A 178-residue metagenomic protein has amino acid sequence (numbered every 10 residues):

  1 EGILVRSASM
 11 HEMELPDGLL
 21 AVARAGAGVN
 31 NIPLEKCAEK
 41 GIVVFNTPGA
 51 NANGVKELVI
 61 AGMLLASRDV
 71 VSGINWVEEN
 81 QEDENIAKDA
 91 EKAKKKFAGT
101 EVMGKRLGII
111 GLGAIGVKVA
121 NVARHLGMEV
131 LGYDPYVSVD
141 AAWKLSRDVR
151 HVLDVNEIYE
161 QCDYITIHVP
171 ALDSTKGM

Functional and structural regions predicted by a protein language model:
E1-F45, E160, I167: An N-terminal-biased, well-structured beta-alpha scaffold segment characteristic of Rossmann-like dinucleotide-binding
E1-G2, E129-L131: N-terminal glycine-/charge-rich "phosphate-binding" loop or analogous flexible N-terminal tail
A8-E14, L131, P135-M178: Rossmann-like adenosine-cofactor binding region
P48-R106: Phosphate-binding beta-alpha-beta segment of Rossmann-like dinucleotide-binding domains, i.e., the NAD(P)
K105, L112-G113: Glycine-rich Rossmann-fold phosphate-binding loop(s) that bind the pyrophosphate of adenine dinucleotide cofactors
R106-G108, E129, D163: Structural signature of beta-strand start/N-cap positions in the alpha/beta core of ABC transporter nucleotide-binding
G116-V117: N-terminal Rossmann-fold NAD(P) dinucleotide-binding loop
A123: Aromatic pocket-lining residues of Rossmann-like dinucleotide-binding sites
